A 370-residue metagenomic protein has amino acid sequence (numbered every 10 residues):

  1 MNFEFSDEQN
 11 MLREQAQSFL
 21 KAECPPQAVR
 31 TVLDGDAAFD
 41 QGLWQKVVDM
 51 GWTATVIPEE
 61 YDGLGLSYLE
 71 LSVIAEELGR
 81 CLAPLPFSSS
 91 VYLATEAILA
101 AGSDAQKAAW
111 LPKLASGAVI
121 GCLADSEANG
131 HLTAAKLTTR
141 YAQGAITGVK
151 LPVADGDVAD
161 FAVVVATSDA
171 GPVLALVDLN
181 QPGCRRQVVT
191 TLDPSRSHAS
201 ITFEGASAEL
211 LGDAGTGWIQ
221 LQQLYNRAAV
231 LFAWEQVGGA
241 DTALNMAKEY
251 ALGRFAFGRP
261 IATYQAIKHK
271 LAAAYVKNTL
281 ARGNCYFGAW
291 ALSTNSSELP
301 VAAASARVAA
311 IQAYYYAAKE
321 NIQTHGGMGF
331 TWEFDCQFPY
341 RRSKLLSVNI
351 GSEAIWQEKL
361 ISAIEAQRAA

Functional and structural regions predicted by a protein language model:
M1-L82, A101-D104, K113, G117-A118 (+1 more regions): Alpha-helical interface subdomain recognition
G65-I74, L132-K136, V177, G205-S207 (+1 more regions): Structural signature of FAD isoalloxazine-binding scaffolds in flavoprotein oxidoreductases
A83-A105: N-terminal glycine-rich flavin-associated loop
L99-G102, V164-T167, L176-L179, T202-G205 (+1 more regions): Short beta-strand-to-turn element immediately C-terminal to the catalytic PLP-Schiff-base lysine in fold type I
S116-A128: A short, Trp-centered hydrophobic/proline-enriched beta-strand micro-motif
A124, T147-R185: A short core secondary-structure module
L132, K136-L137, P152-V153, L179-L210: Flexible, small-/acidic-enriched active-site or ligand-binding loops
T139-Y141: A structural signal for short hydrophobic beta-strand segments in well-ordered beta-sheet cores
